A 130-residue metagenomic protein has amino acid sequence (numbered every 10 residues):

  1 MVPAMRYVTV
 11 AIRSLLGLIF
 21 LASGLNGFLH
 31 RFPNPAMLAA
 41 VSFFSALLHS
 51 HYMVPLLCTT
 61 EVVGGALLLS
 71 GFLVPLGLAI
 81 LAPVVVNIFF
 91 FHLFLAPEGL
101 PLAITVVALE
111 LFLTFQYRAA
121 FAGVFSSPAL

Functional and structural regions predicted by a protein language model:
M1-R31, P55, S70-L130: Extended, low-polarity transmembrane helix blocks
I19-T59: Solvent-exposed, well-ordered loop and adjacent helix/strand elements within mature globular domains that form
V62-L69: Generic transmembrane alpha-helix motif of multi-pass integral membrane proteins
